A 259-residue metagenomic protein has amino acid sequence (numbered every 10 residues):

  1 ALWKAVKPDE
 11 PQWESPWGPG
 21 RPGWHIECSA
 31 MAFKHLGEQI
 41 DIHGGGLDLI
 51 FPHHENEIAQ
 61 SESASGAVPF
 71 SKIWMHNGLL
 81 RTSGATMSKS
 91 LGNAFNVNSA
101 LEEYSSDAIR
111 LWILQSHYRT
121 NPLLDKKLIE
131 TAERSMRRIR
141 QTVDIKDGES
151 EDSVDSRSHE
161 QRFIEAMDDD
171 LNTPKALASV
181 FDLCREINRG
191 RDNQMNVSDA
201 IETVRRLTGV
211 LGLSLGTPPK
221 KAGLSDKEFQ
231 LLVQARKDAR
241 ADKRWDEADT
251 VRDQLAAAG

Functional and structural regions predicted by a protein language model:
A1-D147: Alpha-helical recognition segments enriched in aromatics with Gly/Pro capping that present substrate-recognition
T86-M87, N93-G259: Structural preference for alpha-helix termini/caps and helix-kink/transition segments
